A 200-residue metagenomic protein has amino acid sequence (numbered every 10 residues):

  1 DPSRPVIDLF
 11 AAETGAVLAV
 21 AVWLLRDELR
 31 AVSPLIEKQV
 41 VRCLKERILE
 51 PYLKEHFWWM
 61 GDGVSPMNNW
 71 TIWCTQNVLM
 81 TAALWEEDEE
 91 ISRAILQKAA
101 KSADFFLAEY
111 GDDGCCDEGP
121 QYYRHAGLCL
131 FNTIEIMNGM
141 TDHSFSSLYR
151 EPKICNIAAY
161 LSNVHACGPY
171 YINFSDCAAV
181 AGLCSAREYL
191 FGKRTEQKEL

Functional and structural regions predicted by a protein language model:
P2-Q121: Active-site lining segments of carbohydrate-active enzymes
P120-L128: Amphipathic alpha-helical protein-interaction segments enriched in hydrophobic
G127-L200: Carbohydrate-active enzyme catalytic cores, enriched for enzymes that act on polyanionic acidic polysaccharides
